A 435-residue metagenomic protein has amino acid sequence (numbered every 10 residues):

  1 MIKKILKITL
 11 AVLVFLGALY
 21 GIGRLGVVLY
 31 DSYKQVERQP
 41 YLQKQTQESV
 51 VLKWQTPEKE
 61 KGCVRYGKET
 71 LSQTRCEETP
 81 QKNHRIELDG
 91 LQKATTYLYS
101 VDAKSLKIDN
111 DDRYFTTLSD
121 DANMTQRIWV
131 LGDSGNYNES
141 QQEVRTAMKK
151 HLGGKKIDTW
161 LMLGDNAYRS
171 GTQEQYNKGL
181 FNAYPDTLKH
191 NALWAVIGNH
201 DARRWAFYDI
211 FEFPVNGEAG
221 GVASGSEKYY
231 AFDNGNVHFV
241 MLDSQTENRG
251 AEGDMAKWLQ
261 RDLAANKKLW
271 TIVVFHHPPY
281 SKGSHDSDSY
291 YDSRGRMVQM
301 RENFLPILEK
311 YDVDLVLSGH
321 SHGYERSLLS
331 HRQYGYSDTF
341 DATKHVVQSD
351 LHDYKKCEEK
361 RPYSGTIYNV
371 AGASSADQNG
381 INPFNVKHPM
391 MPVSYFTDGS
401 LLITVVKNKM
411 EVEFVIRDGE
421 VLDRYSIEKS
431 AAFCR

Functional and structural regions predicted by a protein language model:
I2-G135, T146-K155, T271, R361 (+2 more regions): Acidic, histidine-bearing metal-coordination/catalytic regions of metal-dependent phosphoesterases
C63, A206, E325-R326: Phosphate- and divalent-cation-binding pockets in alpha/beta enzyme and binding domains that engage nucleotide-derived
R75-C76, L98-T116, Q173-T271, H285-Q299 (+4 more regions): Extended active-site neighborhood of metal-dependent phosphoesterases/phosphodiesterases
N123, N136, S140, L152-K155 (+4 more regions): Extracytoplasmic/periplasmic, Sec-exported soluble proteins
T125-V196, D201: Conserved, compact domain cores that house catalytic/ligand-binding motifs in diverse enzymes and effector modules
V130-G132, T159-D165, A192-N199, L242-D243 (+3 more regions): Active-site neighborhood of phospho(di)ester-bond hydrolases with catalytic His/Asp-centered motifs
S134-Y137, N166-S170, N199-R203, N236-V237 (+5 more regions): Solvent-exposed loop/turn segments at secondary-structure junctions within structured extracellular/periplasmic domains
